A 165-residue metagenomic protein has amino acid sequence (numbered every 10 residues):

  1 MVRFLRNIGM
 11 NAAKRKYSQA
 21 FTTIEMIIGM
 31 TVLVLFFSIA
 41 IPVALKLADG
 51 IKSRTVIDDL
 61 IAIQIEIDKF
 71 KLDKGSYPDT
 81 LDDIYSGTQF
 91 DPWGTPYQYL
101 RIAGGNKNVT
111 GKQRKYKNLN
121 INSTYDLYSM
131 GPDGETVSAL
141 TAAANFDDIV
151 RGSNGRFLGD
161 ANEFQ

Functional and structural regions predicted by a protein language model:
M1-Q19: N-terminal leader/signal peptides at the extreme start of proteins
V2-N7, G105-Q165: Short, surface-exposed interaction loops/tails
Y17-L45: N-terminal single-pass transmembrane signal-anchor helix
S18, P92, P132: Short, ordered coil/turn segments that flank beta-strands lining enzyme active or ligand-binding pockets
M30, I57, Q64: Conserved catalytic core of two-component sensor histidine kinases
L47-G50, F70: Amphipathic alpha-helical segments that mediate coupling or scaffolding at interfaces
D49-L60: Membrane-proximal amphipathic alpha-helices that sit immediately adjacent to an N-terminal transmembrane/signal-anchor
I65-K117, S123: Extracellular/periplasmic head regions of type IV pilus-like filament subunits
